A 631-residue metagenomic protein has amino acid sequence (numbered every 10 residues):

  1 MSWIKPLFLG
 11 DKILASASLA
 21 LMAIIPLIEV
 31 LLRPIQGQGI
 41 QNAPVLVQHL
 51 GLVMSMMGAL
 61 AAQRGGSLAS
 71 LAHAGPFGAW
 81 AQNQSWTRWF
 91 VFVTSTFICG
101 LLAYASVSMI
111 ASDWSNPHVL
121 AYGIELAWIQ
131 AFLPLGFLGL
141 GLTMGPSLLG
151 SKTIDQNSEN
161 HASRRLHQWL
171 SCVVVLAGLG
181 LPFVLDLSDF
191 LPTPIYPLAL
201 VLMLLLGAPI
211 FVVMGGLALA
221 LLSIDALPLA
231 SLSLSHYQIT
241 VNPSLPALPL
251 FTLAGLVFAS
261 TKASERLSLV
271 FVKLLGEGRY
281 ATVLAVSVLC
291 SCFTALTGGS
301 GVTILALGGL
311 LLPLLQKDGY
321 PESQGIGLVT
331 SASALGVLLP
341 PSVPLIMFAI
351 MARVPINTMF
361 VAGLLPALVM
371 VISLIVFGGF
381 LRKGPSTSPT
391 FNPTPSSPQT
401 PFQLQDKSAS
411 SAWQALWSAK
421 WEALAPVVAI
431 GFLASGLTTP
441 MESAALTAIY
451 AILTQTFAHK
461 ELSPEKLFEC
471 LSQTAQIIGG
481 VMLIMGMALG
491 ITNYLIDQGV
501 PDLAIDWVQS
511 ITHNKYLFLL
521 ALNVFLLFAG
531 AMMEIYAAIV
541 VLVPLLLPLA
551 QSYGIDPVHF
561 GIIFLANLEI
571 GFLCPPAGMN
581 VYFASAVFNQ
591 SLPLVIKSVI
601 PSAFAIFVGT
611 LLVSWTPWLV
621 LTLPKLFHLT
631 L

Functional and structural regions predicted by a protein language model:
M1-F77, A81-F183, L483: Alpha-helical transmembrane segments and membrane-interface helix-loop junctions in multi-pass membrane proteins
W128, N157-L631: Alpha-helical transmembrane segments of multi-pass membrane transport proteins
